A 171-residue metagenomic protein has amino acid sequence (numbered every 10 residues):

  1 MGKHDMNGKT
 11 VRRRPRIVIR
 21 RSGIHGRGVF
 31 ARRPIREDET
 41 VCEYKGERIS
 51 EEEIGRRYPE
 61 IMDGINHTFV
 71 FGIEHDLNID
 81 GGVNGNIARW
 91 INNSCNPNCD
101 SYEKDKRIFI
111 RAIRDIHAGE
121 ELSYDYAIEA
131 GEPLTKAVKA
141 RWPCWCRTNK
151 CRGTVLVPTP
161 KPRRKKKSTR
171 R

Functional and structural regions predicted by a protein language model:
D5, C95-R171: C-terminal SET catalytic tail plus cysteine-rich post-SET Zn-binding segment of SAM-dependent SET-domain
N7-Y102, R163-K166: Catalytic cores of histone-lysine modification enzymes
